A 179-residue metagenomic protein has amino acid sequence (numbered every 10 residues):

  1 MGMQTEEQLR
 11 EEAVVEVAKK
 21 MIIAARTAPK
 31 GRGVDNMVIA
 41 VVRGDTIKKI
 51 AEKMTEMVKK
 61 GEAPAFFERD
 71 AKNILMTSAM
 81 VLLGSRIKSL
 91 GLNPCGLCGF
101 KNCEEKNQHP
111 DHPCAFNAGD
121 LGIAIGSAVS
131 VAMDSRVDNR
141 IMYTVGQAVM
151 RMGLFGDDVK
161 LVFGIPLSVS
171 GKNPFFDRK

Functional and structural regions predicted by a protein language model:
M1-K179: Acidic, surface-exposed loops and disordered segments
